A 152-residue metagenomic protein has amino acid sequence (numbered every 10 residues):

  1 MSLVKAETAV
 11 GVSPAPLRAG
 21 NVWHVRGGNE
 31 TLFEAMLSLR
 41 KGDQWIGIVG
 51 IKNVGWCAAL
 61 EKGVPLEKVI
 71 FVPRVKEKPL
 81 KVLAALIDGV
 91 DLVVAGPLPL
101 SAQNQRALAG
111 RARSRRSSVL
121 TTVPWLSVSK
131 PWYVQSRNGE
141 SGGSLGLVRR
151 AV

Functional and structural regions predicted by a protein language model:
M1-I48: Detector for small/aliphatic-rich hydrophobic stretches
W23, V93-A95, V119: Generic beta-sheet signal
G27-G28, I51, P97, V123: Fold-independent oxyanion-binding glycine-rich loops and adjacent beta-strand/coil segments at enzyme active sites
A35, L83, L108: Aromatic/hydrophobic pocket-lining residues that form π-stacking "cages" and hydrophobic walls in ligand
S38, A85, R111: Hydrophobic/aromatic ligand-binding patch that stacks against planar heteroaromatic rings of cofactors or nucleotides
K41-W45, L66-E67, A112-V119: Structural alpha-beta junctions
G47-Q105: Long, charge-dense
P99-V152: Replace "adjacent to P-loop NTPase cores in ATP/GTP-dependent enzymes" with "adjacent to NTP-binding cores
